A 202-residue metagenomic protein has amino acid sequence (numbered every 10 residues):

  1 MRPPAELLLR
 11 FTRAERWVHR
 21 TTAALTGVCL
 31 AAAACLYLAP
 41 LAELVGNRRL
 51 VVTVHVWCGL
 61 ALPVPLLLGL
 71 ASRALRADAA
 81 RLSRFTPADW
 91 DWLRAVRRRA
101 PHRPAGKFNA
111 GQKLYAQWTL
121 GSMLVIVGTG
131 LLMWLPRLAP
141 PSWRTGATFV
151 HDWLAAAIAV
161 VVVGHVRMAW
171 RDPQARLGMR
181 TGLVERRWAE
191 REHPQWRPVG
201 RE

Functional and structural regions predicted by a protein language model:
M1-E202: Membrane-embedded alpha-helical bundles that constitute the cytochrome b-like, heme-associated redox core of multi-pass
